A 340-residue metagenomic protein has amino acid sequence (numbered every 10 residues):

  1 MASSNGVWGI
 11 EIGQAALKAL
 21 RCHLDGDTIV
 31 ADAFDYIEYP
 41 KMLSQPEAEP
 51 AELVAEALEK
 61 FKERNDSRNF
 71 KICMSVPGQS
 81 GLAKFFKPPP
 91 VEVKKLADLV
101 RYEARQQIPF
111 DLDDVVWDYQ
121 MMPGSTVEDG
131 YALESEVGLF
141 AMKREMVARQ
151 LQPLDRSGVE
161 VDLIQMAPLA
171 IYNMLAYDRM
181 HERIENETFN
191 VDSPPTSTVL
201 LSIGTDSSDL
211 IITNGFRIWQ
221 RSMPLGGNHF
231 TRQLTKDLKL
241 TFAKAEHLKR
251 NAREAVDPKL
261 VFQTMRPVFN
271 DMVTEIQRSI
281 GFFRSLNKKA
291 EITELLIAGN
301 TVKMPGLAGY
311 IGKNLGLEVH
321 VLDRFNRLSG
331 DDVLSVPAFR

Functional and structural regions predicted by a protein language model:
M1-E38, F70-P77, L133, H181-F230 (+1 more regions): Gly/Thr-rich phosphate-binding beta-strand-loop-beta motif of the actin/hexokinase/Hsp70
M1-Q107, A148-Q150, R156, E160 (+1 more regions): Non-catalytic, solvent-exposed interaction/assembly segments
M42-P46, E145-N173, R179-H181, G215-P258: Glycine-rich phosphate-binding loop plus the immediately following alpha-helix
L58-K71, S157, L240, Q277-E294: Phosphate/pyrophosphate-binding loops at sites that engage ATP/ADP/AMP, CoA/4′-phosphopantetheine, polyphosphate
K71, V76-I184, E294, R324-D331: Active-site neighborhood for divalent-cation/phosphate handling
A170-N173, N228, V302, H320-R340: Glycine-rich phosphate-binding/hydrolytic loop that grips phosphoryl groups
P224, A245-E294, T301: Adenine-nucleotide phosphate-binding core of ATP-dependent small-molecule kinases
A290-H320, R324-N326: Glycine-rich phosphate-binding loops at beta-strand->alpha-helix junctions
